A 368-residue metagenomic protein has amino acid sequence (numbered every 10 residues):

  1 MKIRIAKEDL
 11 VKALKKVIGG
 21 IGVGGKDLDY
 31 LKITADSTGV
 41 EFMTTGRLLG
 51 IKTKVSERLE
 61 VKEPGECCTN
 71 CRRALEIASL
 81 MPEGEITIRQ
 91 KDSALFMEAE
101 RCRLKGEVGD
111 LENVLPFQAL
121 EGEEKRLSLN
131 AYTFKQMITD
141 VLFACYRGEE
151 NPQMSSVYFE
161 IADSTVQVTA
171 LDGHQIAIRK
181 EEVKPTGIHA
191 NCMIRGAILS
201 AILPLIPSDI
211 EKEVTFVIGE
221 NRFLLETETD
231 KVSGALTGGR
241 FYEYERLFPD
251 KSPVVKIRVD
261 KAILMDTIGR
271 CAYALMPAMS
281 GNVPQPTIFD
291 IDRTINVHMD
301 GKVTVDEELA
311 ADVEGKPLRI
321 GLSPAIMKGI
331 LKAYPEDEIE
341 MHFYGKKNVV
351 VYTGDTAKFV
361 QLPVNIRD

Functional and structural regions predicted by a protein language model:
M1-D368: Structural preference for solvent-exposed beta-strand-turn elements and adjacent flexible terminal/loop segments within
